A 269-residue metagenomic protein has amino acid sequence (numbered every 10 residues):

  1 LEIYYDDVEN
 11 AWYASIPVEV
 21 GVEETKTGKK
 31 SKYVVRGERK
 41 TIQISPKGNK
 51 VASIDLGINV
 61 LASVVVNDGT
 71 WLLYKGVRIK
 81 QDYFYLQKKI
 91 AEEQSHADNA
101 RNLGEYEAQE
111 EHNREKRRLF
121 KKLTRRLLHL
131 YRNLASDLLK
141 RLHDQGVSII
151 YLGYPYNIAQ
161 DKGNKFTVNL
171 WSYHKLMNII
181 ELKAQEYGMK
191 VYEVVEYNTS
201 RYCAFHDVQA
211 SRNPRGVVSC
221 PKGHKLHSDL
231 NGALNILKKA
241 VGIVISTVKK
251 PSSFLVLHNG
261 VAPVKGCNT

Functional and structural regions predicted by a protein language model:
E2-D7: Short, low-complexity Ser/Thr-rich regulatory SLiMs
E9-Y173, S246-T269: Substrate-contacting helices/loops that form the catalytic groove of nucleic-acid and nucleotide-polymer processing
G48, K165, W171-T269: Positively charged, low-complexity nucleic-acid-binding target-recognition regions
